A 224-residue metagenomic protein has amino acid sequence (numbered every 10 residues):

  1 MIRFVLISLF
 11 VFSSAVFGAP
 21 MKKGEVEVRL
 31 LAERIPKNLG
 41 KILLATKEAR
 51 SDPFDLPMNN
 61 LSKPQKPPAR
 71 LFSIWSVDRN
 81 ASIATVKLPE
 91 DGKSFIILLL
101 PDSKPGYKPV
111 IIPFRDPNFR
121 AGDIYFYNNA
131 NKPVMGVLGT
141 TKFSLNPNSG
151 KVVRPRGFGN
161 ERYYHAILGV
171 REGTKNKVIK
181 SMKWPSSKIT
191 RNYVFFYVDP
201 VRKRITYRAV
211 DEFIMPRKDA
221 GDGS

Functional and structural regions predicted by a protein language model:
M1-S8: Sec-dependent signal peptide recognition, specifically the positively charged N-region followed immediately by
L9-G18: Hydrophobic h-region of N-terminal signal peptides that target proteins for export in Gram-negative bacteria
G18-V26: Cleaved targeting-peptide boundary
M58-P67, G150-F158: Exposed aromatic-hydrophobic patches
K63-T85, N160-G173: A short, solvent-exposed beta-strand micro-motif common in secreted/extracellular proteins
L88-P117, S181-S224: Extracellular beta-sheet/turn segments enriched in Thr/Pro/Gly and aliphatic residues
Y125-E161: Short helix-loop boundary/capping segments
Y163, R171-T190: Helix-rich interaction surfaces within compact, conserved domain-sized segments that mediate assembly or partner
